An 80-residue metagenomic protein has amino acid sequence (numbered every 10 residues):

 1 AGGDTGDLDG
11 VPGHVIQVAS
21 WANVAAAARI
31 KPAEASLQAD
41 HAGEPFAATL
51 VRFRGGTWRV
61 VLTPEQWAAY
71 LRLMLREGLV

Functional and structural regions predicted by a protein language model:
A1-D40: Catalytic centers of nucleases
D40-H41, V60: Short alpha-helical interface elements
A42-F46: Short, high-confidence coil segments that cap the C-terminus of an alpha-helix and link into the following beta-strand
T49-V80: Domain-level recognition of nuclease-like catalytic cores that cleave nucleotide substrates
